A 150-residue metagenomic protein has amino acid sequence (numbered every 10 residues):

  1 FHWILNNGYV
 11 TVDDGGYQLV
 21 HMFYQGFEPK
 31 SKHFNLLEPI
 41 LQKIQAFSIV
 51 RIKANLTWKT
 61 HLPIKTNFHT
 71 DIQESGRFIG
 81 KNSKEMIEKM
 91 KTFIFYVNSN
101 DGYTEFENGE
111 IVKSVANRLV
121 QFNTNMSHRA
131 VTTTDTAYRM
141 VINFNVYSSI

Functional and structural regions predicted by a protein language model:
F1-S48: Non-heme Fe(II)/2-oxoglutarate
Q42, A46-T66: A short glycine-rich, His/Asp/Glu-containing loop-to-beta-strand
I52, K91-F93, R118, H128 (+1 more regions): Residue-level detector of short, conserved catalytic/binding motifs and their immediate flanks
K59-H61, S99-Y103, M126-H128, Y147-S149: Short Gly/Pro-enriched loop/turn and capping motifs at secondary-structure junctions
L62-T70, E74-K81, M86-M90, Y96-V115: A short beta-strand-loop-beta hairpin characteristic of the jelly-roll/cupin
F68, S127-D135: Short beta-strand His + acidic residue motifs that chelate non-heme Fe in jelly-roll/DSBH and cupin folds
F93-F95, T136-I150: A short hydrophobic beta-strand segment most commonly corresponding to one strand of the jelly-roll/cupin
G109-R129: Conserved metal-binding segment of the jelly-roll/cupin
